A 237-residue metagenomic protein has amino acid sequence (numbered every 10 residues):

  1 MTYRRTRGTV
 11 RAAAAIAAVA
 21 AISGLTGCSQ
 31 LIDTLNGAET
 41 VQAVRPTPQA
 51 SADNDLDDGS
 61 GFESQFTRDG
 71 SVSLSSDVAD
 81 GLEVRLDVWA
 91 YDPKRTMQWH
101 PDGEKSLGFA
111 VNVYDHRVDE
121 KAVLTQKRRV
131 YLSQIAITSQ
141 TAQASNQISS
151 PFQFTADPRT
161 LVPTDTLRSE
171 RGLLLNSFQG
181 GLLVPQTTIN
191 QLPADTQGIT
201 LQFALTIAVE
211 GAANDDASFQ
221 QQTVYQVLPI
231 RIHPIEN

Functional and structural regions predicted by a protein language model:
G24-G27: C-terminal motif of bacterial Sec signal peptides marking the signal peptidase cleavage site
S29-I32: Bacterial signal peptide processing site
L35-G108: Extracytoplasmic low-complexity, Pro/Thr/Ser/Ala/Gly-rich segments that lie immediately after a secretion/anchoring
P93-S106, D119-R128, L192-T196: Short, solvent-exposed beta-strand/turn "edge" segments of beta-rich domains on protein surfaces
L124-R159: Extended low-complexity, serine/threonine- and proline-enriched intrinsically disordered segments
Q134, N176-D215: Internal, hydrophobic beta-strand segments that form the core of beta-sheet-rich folds
Q147-Q186: Extended, solvent-exposed segments with strong compositional bias
A212-N237: Short beta-strand elements
